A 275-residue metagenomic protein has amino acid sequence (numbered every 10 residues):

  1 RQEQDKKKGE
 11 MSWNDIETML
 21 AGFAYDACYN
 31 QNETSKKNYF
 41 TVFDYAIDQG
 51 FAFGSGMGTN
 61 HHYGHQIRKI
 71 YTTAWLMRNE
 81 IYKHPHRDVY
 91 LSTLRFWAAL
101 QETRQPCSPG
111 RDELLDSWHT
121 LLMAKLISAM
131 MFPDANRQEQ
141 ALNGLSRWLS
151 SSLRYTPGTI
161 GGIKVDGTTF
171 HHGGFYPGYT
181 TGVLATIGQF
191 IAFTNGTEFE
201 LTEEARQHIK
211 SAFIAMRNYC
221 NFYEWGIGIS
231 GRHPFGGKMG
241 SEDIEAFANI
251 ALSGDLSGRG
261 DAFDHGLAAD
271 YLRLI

Functional and structural regions predicted by a protein language model:
R1-Q2, I275: Accessible peptide chain termini
Q2-E245: Aromatic-lined, polymer-binding surfaces characteristic of secreted/periplasmic polysaccharide-degrading enzymes
F190-F193, T197, E242-I275: Terminal, non-catalytic domain-edge segments
